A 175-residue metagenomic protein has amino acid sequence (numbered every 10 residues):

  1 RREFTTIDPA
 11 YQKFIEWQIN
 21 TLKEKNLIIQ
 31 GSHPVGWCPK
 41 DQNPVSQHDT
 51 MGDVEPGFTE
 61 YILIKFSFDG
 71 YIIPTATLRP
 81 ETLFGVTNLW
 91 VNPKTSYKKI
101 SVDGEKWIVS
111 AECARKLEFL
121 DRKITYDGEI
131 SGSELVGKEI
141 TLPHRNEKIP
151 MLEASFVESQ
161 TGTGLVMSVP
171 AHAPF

Functional and structural regions predicted by a protein language model:
E3-F4, D8-F175: NTP-handling and nucleic-acid-processing catalytic cores
